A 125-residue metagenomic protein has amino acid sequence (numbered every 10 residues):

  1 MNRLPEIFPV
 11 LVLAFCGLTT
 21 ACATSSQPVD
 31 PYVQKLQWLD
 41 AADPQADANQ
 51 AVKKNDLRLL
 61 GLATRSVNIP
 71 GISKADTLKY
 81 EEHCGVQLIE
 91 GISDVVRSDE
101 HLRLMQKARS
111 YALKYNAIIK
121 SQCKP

Functional and structural regions predicted by a protein language model:
M1-L11: Bacterial N-terminal signal peptides that target proteins for export
L18-A21: C-terminal motif of bacterial Sec signal peptides marking the signal peptidase cleavage site
A23-S25: Bacterial signal peptide processing site
Q27-P125: Post-signal/leader-peptide non-cytosolic segments of secretory proteins
